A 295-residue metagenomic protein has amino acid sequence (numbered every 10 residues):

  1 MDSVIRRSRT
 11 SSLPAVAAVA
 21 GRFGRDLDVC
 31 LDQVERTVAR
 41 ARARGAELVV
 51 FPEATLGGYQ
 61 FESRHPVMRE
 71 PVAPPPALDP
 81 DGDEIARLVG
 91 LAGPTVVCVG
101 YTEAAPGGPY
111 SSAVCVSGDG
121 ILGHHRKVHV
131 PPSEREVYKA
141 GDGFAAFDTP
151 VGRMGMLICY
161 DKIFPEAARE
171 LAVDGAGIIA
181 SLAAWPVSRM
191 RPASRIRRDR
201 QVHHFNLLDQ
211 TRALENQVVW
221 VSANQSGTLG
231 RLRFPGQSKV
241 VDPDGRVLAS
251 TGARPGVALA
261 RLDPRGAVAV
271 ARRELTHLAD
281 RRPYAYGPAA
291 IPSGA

Functional and structural regions predicted by a protein language model:
V4-R6, D32-V49, E166-G175: Short amphipathic alpha-helices and their capping/turn segments at secondary-structure boundaries
S11-A17: Extreme N-terminal starter segment of soluble prokaryotic enzymes
A20-L27: Short polar catalytic/cofactor-binding loops
L27, R36-G118, P186-T211, E215-V218: Cys-nucleophile CN-hydrolase/nitrilase-fold catalytic domain and related Cys-dependent amidase chemistry that acts on
P80-V96, K162-V257: CN hydrolase (nitrilase-like) catalytic-core segments centered on the catalytic cysteine and neighboring Lys/Glu
V99-Y101, S111-C115, A145, S238-V240 (+1 more regions): Short beta-strand scaffold segments in enzyme catalytic cores
A104-A193, R197-L207, A269-A279: Active-site catalytic loop in hydrolytic enzyme cores
A267-A295: A conserved C-terminal secondary-structure "cap"
